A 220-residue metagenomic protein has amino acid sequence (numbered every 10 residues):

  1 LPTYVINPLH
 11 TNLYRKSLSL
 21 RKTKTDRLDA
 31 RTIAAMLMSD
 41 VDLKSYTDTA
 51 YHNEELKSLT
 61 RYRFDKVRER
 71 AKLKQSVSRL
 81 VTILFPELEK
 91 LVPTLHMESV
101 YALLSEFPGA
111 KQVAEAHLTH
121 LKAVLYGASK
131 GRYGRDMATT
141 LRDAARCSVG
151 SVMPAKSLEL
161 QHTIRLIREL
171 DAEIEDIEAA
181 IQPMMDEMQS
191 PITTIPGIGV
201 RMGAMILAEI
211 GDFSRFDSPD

Functional and structural regions predicted by a protein language model:
L1-D220: A detector of single, family-specific signature residues that are central to catalytic or substrate-handling motifs
